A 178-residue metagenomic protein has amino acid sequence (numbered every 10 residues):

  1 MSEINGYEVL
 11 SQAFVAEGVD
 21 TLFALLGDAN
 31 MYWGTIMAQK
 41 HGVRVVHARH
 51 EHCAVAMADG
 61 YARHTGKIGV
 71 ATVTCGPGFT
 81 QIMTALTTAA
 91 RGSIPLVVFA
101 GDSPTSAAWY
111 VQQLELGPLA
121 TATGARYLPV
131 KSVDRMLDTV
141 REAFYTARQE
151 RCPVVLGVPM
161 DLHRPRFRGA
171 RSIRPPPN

Functional and structural regions predicted by a protein language model:
M1-N178: N-terminal alpha/beta PP-like core and its mobile active-site loop of ThDP/TPP-dependent enzymes
